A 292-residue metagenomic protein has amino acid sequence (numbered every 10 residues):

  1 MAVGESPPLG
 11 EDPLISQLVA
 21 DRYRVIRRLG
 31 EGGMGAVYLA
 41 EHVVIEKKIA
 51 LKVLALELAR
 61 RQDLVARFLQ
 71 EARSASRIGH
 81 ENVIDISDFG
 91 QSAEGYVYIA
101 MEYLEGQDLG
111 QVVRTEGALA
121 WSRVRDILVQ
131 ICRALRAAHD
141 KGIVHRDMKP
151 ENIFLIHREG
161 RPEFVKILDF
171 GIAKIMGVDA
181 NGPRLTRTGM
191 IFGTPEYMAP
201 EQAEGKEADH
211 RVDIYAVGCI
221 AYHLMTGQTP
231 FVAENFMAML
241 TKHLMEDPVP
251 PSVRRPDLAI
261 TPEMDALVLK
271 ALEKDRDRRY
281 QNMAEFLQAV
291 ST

Functional and structural regions predicted by a protein language model:
A2-S252, P256, D277, F286-S291: Conserved ATP-binding/catalytic core of the eukaryotic-like protein kinase fold, especially serine/threonine kinases
L240, M264-V268, M283: Hydrophobic alpha-helical patch in the C-lobe of Hanks-type protein kinase catalytic domains
L258-L272: Conserved C-terminal C-lobe helix
L272-N282: A conserved short helix/loop substructure at the end of the activation segment of eukaryotic-like protein kinase domains
